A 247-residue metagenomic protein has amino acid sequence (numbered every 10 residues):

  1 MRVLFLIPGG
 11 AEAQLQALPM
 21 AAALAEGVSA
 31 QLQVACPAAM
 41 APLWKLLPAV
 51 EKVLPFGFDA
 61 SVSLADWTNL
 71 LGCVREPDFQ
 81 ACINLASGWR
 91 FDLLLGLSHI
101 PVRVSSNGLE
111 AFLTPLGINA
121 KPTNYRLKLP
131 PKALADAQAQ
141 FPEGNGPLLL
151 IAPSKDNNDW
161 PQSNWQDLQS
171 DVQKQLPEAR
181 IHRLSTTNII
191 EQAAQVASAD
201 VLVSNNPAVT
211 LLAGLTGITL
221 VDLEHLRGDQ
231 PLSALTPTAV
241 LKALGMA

Functional and structural regions predicted by a protein language model:
M1-A247: Catalytic machinery of carbohydrate-active enzymes, primarily nucleotide-sugar-dependent glycosyltransferases
